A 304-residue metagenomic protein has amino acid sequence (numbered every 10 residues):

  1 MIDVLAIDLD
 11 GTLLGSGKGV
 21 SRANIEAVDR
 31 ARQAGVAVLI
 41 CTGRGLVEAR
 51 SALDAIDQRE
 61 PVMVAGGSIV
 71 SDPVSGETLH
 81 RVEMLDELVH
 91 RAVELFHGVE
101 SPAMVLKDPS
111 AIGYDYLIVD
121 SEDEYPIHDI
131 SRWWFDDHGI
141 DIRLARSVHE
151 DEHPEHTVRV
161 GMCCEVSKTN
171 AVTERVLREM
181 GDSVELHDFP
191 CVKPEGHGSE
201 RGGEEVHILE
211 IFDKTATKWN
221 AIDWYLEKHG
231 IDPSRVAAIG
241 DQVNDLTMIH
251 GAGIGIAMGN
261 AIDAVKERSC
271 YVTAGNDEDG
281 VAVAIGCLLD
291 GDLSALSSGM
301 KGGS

Functional and structural regions predicted by a protein language model:
M1-V4, V20-S21, I208-S304: Mg2+-dependent phosphoryl-transfer enzymes with acidic/Ser/Thr/Gly-rich catalytic loops
I2-G17, A92, I249: Asp-based phosphoryl-transfer active-site loop
D8, T42, D241: Active-site glycine-centered loops adjacent to acidic/histidine catalytic or metal-binding residues that shape
G19-W133: Active-site phosphate-binding/coordination module
N24, A49-L53, V172, V176 (+3 more regions): Hydrophobic packing residues within well-ordered alpha-helices of enzyme cores
I25-R32, H97, L177, D223-E227 (+1 more regions): Surface-exposed amphipathic alpha-helices with a cationic face
G35-L39, R59-E60, R159, S234-R235 (+2 more regions): Short active-site oxyanion
P109-A237: Conserved acidic, metal-coordinating active-site core of Asp-based, Mg2+-dependent phosphoryl-transfer enzymes
